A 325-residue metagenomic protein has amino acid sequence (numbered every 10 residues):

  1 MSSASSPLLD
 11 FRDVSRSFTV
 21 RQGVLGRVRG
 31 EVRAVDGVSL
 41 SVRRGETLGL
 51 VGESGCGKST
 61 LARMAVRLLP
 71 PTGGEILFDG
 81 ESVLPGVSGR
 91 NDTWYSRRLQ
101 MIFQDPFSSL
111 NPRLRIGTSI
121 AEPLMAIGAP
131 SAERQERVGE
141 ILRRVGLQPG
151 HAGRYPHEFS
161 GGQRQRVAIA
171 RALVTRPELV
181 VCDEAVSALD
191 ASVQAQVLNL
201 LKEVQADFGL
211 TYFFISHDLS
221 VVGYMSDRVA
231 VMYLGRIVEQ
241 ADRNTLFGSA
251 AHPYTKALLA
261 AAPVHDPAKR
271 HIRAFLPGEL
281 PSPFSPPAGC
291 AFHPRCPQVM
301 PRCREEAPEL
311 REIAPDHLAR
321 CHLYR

Functional and structural regions predicted by a protein language model:
S5-P7, V20-G26, E31, Q240-R325: Short catalytic/signature loops enriched in Gly
V24-R29, V83-Q100, T118, A126 (+2 more regions): ABC ATPase NBD coupling module
G74-P85, R137: Conserved ABC transporter NBD signature motif
M125, A132-G150, L259-A260: Conserved ABC ATPase "signature" region
Y155-F159, Q163: Conserved ABC ATPase signature
V174-E178: A short, proline-enriched helix->beta-strand linker immediately N-terminal to the Walker B motif in ABC-type P-loop
V181, A185-L189, V193-H271: P-loop NTP-binding/switch modules centered on Walker-like glycine-rich loops
